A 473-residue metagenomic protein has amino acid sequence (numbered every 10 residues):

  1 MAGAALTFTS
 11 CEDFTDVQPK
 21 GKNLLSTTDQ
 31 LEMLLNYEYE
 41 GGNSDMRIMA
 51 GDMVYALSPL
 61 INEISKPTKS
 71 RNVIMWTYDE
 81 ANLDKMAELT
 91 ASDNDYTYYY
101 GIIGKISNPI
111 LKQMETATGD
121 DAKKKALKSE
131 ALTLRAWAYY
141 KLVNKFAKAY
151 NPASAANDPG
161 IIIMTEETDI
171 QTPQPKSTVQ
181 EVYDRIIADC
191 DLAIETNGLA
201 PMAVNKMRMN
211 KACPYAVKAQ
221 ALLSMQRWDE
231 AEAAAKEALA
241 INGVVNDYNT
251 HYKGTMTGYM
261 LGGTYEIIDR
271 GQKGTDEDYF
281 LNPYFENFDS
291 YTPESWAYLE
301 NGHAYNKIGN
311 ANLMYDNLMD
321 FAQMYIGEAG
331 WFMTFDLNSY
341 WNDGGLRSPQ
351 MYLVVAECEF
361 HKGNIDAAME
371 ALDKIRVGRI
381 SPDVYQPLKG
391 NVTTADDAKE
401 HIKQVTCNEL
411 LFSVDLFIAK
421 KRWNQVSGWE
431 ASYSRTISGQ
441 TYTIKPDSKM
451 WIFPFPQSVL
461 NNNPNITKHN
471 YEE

Functional and structural regions predicted by a protein language model:
T7-P59, L460-E473: Acidic, glycine-rich segments characteristic of secretory precursors and extracytoplasmic regions
M49-A50, R208, Q226, E230-P349 (+7 more regions): Hydrophobic-face positions in mid-chain alpha helices that act as interaction patches
N72-F146, S177, L192-M202, N338-S348 (+2 more regions): Conserved, well-structured interaction surfaces
I106-S107, Y183, C190, A235 (+2 more regions): Inward-facing hydrophobic residues that define packing positions of alpha-helical scaffold repeats
K145-R185: Short coil/linker segments at helix-helix boundaries
